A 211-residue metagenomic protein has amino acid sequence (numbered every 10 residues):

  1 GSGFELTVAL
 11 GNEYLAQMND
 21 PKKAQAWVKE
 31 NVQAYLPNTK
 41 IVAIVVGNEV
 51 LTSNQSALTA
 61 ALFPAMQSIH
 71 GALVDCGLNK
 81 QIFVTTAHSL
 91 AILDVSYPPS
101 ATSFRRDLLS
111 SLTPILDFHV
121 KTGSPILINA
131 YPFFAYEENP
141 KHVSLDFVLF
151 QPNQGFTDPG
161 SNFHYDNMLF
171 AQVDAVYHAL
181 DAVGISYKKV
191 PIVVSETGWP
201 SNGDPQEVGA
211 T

Functional and structural regions predicted by a protein language model:
S2-D107, V194: Substrate-binding cleft of extracellular glycoside hydrolase catalytic domains
Q67-G71, F83, D107-I115, H119-T211: Substrate-binding and catalytic surfaces of secreted/luminal carbohydrate-active proteins
